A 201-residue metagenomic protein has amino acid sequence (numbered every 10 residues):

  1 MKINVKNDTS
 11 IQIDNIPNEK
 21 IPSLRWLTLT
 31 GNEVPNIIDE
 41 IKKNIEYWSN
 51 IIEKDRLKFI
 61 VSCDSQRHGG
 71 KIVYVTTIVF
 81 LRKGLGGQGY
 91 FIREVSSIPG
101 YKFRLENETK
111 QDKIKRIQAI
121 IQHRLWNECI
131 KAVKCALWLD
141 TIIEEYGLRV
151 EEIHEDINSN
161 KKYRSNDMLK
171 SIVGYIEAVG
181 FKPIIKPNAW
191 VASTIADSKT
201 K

Functional and structural regions predicted by a protein language model:
M1-R67: Basic, amphipathic N-terminal segments that precede the first structured/catalytic domain
I60-C63, E152-N158: Short glycine-rich or small-residue beta-strand-to-loop segments that form or flank ligand, phosphate, metal/Fe-S
V61-S62, Q66-R93: Acidic, metal-ligating active-site segments
G70-Y74, K161-L169, I195-A196: A short acidic (Asp/Glu
V73, P183-K201: C-terminal edge-of-domain segments
K83-I120: Electropositive, glycine- and tryptophan-enriched low-complexity nucleic-acid-binding patches
I121, L125-E155: Mid-chain, well-packed structural core segment of small domains
H154-A189: Short, low-complexity, polybasic intrinsically disordered segments
